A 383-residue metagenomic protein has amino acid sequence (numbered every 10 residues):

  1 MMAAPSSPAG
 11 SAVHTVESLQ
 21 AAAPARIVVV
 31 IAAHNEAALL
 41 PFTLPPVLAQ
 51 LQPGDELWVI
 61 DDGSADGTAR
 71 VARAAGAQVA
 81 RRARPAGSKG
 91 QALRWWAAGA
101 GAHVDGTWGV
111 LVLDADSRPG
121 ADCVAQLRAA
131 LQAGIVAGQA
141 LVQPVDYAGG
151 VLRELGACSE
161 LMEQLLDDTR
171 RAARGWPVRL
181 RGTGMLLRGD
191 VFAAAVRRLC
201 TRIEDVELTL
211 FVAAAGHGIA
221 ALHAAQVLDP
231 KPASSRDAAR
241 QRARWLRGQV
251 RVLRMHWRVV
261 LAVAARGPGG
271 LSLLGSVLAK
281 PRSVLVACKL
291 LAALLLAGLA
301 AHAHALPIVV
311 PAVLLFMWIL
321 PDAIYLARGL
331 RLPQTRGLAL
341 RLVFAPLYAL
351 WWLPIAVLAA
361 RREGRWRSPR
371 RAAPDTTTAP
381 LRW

Functional and structural regions predicted by a protein language model:
R26-V28, E56, E207: Cell-envelope/extracellular polymer assembly enzymes that use nucleotide-activated donors
P41-F42, D66-R73, D122: Acidic helix N-cap motif at the loop->helix transition within catalytic regions of sugar-transfer enzymes
P45-G54: Short, acidic, metal-binding catalytic loop of nucleotide-sugar glycosyltransferases
P46, D61-A69, R84-A86, S117-R118: A conserved acidic beta->alpha catalytic loop
W58, A69-G99, L141: Conserved donor nucleotide-binding strand/loop of the catalytic core
G67, D114-A129: Acidic donor-binding/catalytic loop of UDP-sugar-dependent glycosyltransferases, especially processive GT2
S88-A92, W96, A100, Q126-C200 (+2 more regions): Long helical/loop segments within the catalytic core of UDP-sugar-dependent glycosyltransferases, especially the large
A279-E363: Membrane-embedded multi-pass helical conduit in multi-pass membrane proteins, especially envelope-biosynthetic
